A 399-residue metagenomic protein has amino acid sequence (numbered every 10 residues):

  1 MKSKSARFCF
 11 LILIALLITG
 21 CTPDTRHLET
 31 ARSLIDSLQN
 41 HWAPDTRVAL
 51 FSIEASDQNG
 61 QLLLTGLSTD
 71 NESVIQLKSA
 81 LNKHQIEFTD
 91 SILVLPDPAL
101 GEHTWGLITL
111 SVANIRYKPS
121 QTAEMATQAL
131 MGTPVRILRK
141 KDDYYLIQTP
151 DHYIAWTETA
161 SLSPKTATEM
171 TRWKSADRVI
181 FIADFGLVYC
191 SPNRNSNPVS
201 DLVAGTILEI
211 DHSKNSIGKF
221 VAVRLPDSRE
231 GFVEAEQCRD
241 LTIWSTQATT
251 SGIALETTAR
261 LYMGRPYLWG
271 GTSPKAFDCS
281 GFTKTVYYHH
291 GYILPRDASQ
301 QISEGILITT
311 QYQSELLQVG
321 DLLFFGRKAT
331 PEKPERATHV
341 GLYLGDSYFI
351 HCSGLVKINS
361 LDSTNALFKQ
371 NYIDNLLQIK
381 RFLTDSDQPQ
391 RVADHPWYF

Functional and structural regions predicted by a protein language model:
R7-I12, C21-L63, L67-Q128, T133 (+1 more regions): N-terminal targeting leaders
L63, V74, A126-E158, S200-A235: SH3/SH3-like beta-barrel superfamily modules
I75-A99, T149-I180, N193, G218-K219 (+3 more regions): Boundary regions of SH3-family modules and the immediately adjacent low-complexity/disordered segments in eukaryotic
I108-M131, F181-I210, Y267: Beta-loop motif signature
S163-A167, T171, G186, R194-S196 (+3 more regions): Aromatic- and glycine-rich peptidoglycan recognition patches
A259, G271-H290: Active-site nucleophilic cysteine motif
L294-I358, T364: ...with weaker cross-activation on analogous glycine-rich loops/strands in unrelated enzymes
